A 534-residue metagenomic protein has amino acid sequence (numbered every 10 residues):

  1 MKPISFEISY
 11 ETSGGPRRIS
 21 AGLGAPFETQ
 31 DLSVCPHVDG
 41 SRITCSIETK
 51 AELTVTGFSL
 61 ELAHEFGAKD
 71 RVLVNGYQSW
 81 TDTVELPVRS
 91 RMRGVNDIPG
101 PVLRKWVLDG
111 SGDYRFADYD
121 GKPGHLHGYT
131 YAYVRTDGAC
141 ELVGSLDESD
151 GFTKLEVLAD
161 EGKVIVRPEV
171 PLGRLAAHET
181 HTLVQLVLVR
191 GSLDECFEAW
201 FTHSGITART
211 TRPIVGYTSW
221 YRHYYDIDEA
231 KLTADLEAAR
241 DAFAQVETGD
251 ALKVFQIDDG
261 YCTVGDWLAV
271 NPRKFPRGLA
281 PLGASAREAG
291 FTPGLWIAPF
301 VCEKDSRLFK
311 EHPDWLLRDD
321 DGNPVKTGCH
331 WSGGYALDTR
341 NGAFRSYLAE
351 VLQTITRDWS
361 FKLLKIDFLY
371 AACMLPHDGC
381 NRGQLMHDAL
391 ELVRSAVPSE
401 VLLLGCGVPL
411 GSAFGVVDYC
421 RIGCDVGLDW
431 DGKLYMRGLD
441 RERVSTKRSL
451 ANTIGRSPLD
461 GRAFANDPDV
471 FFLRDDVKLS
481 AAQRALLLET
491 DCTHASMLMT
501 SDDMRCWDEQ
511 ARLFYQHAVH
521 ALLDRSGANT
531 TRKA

Functional and structural regions predicted by a protein language model:
K2-A251: Carbohydrate-recognition beta-sandwich/jelly-roll modules in extracellular/periplasmic carbohydrate-active proteins
C45, T56-S59, L295-P299, D367-F368 (+1 more regions): Glycine-rich, histidine-containing beta strand-loop boundary motifs that form or position
V166-V170, R174, D194, A199 (+9 more regions): Mature catalytic domains of secreted/periplasmic carbohydrate-active enzymes
Y217, Y221-Q353, R357-L375: Aromatic-lined carbohydrate-binding/catalytic grooves of carbohydrate-active enzymes
H223-I227, C262-D266, F300-D305, A371-L375 (+6 more regions): Flexible loop/turn segments at secondary-structure boundaries
L279-A286, R382-V401: Alpha-helix-loop-beta-strand connector modules within alpha/beta enzyme cores
F309-S346, E350, E391-C506: Glycan-recognition surfaces
D502-A534: Non-catalytic C-terminal accessory modules of carbohydrate-active enzymes
